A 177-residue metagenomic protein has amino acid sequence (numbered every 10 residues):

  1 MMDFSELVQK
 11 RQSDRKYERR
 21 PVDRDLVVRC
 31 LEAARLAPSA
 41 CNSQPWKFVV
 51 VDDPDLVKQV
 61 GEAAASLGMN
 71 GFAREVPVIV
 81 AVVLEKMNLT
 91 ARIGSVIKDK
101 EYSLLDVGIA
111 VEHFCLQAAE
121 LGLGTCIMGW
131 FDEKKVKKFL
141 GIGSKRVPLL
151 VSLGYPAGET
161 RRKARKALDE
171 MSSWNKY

Functional and structural regions predicted by a protein language model:
F4-D14, D23, L149-Y177: C-terminal helix-cap and adjacent tail motif
E18: Acyl-group handling in specialized metabolite and lipid biosynthesis
V27-R35: A structural motif
A34, V80, S95-F139, V151: Small-aliphatic-rich amphipathic alpha-helix that forms the alpha element of a beta-alpha
N42-A110: Glycine/small-residue-rich phosphate/adenosyl-binding loop
S43-W46, E120, P148: Short secondary-structure junction motifs
G68-V76, G141-K163: A glycine-rich helix N-cap at a beta->alpha junction
L84, W130, Y155: Short secondary-structure boundary segments
